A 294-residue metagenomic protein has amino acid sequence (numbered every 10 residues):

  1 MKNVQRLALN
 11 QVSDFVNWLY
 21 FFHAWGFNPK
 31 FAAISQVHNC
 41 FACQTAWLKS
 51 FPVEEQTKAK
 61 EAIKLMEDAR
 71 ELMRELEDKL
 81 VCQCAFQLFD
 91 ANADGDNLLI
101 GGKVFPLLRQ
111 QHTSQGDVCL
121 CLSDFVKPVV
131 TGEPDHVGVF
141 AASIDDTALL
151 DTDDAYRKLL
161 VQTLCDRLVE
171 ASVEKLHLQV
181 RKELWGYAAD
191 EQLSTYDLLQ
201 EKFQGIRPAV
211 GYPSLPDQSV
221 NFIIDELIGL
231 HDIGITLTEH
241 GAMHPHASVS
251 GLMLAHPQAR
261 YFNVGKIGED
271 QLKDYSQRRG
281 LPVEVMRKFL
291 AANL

Functional and structural regions predicted by a protein language model:
M1-L159, T163: Active-site loops and adjacent core secondary-structure elements that bind or stabilize anionic groups
D117-L294: C-terminal accessory domains/tails appended to large, multi-domain proteins
